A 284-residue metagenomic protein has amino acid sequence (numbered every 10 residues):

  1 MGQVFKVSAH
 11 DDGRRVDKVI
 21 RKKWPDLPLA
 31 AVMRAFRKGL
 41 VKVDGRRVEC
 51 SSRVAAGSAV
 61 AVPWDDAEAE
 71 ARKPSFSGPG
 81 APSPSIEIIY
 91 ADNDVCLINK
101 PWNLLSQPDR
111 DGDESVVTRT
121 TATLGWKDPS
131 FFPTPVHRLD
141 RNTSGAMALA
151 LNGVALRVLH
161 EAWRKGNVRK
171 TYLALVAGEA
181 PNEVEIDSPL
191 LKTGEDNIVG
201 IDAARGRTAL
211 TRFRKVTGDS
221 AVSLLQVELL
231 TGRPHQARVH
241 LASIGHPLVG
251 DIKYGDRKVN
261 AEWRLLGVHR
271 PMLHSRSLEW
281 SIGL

Functional and structural regions predicted by a protein language model:
M1-E195, R207-L210, T217-S220: RNA pseudouridine synthases
A30, F132, I201-D202, I252-D256: A short, aromatic/hydrophobic, helix- or strand-capping loop or linear motif that either lines the entrance/gate
L40, R212, S275-S277: Extracellular/lumenal ectodomain signal focusing on beta-strand-rich modules and carbohydrate-recognition contexts
P63, L175, P189, R214 (+3 more regions): Residue-level recognition of well-ordered beta-strand positions that form the cores of beta-sheet-rich folds across
S106, G112-T120, G153-A155, S220-W280: Pseudouridine synthase
H137-R138, D202-R205, G267-R270: Short Gly/Pro-enriched turn/cap motifs at secondary-structure boundaries
I198: Active-site Gly/Thr loop motif
